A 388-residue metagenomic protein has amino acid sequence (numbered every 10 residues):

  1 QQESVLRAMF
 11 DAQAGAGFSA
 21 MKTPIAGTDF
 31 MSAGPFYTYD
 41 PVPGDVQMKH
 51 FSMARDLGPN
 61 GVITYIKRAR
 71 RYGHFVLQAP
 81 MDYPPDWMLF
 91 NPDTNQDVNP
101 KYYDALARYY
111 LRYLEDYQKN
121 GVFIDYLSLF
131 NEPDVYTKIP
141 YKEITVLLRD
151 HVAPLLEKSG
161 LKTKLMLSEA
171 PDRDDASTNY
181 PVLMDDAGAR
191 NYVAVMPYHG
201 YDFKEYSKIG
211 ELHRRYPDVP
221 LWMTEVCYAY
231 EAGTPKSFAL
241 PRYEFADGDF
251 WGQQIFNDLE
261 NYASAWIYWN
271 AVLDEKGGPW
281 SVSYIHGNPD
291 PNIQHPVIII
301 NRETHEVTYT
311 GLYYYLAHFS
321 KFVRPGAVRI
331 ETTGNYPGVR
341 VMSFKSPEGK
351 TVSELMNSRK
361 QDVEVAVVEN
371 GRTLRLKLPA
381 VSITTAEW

Functional and structural regions predicted by a protein language model:
Q1-I124, V146, D150: N-terminal catalytic cores of secreted or lumenal carbohydrate-active enzymes
S19-I25, D29, V76-P80, D125-L129 (+5 more regions): Structural recognition of the beta-strand scaffold that forms the well-ordered cores of secreted hydrolase catalytic
V42-P59, P92-A107, N131-T145, L167-P171 (+2 more regions): The substrate-binding groove and active-site-proximal loops of carbohydrate-active enzymes, especially glycoside
A54-G58, V62-T64, E143, P154 (+2 more regions): Glycoside hydrolase catalytic-domain groove-lining segments
W87-D186, E205-R214: Active-site cleft segment of glycoside hydrolase catalytic domains centered on the general acid/base Glu
P171-A194, Y230-L240, K276-G278: Substrate-binding cleft/loops of secretory-pathway carbohydrate-active enzymes
P220-Y315, E331-T332: Aromatic/acidic polysaccharide-binding cleft in carbohydrate-active enzymes
H318-F322, E331-N370, K377, V381: Carbohydrate-binding surface patches
